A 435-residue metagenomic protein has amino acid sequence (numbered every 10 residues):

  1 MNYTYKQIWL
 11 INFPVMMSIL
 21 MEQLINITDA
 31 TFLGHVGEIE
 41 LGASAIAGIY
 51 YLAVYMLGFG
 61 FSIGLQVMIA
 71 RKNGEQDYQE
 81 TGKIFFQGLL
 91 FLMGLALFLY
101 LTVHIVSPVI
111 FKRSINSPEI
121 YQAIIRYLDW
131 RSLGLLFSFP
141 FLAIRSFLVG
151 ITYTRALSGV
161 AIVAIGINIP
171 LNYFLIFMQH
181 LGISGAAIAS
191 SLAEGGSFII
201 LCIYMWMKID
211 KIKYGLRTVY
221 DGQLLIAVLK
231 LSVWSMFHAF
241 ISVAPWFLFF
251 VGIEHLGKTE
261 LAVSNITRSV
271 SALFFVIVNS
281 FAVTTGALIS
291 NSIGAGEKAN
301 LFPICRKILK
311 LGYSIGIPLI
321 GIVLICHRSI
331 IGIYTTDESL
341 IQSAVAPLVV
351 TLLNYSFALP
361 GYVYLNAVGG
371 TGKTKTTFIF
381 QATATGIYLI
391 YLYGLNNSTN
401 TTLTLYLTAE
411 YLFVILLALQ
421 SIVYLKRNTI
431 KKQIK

Functional and structural regions predicted by a protein language model:
M1-N12, I69-L136, I167, M178-V233 (+2 more regions): Short alpha-helical transmembrane segments in multi-pass integral membrane proteins
Y3-T31, H35-V36, L52-G64, M68 (+6 more regions): N-terminal transmembrane alpha-helices
L10-D29, W130, A164, A193-S197 (+4 more regions): Transmembrane helical elements of multi-pass membrane transporters/channels
V15, I19, T31, G48 (+15 more regions): Transmembrane alpha-helix boundary and packing residues in multipass membrane permease domains and related
L20, L24-G42, F111-P118, F174-L181 (+4 more regions): Helix-terminus/linker motif at the lipid-water interface of multi-pass membrane proteins
T28, G64, L101, I105-V109 (+13 more regions): Transmembrane alpha-helix boundary/anchor motif
L41-L101, S138-L157, V263-H327, A358-G372 (+1 more regions): Small-residue-rich hydrophobic transmembrane alpha-helices
S62, Q66, R131-V149, L157-N168 (+5 more regions): Short runs within selected transmembrane alpha-helices of multi-pass transporters and secretion channels
